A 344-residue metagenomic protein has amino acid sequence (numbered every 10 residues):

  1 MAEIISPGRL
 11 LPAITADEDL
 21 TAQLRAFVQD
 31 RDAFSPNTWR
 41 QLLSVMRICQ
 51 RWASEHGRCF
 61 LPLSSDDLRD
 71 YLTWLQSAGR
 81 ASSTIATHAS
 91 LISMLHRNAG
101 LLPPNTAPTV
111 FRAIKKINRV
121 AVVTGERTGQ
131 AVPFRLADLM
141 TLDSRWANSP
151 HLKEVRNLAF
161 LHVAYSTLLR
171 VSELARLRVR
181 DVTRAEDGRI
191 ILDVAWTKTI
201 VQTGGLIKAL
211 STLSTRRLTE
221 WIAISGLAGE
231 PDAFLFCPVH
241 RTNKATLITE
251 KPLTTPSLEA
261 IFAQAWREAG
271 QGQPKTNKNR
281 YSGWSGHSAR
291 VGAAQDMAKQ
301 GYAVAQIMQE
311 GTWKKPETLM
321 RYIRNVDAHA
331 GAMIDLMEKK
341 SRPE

Functional and structural regions predicted by a protein language model:
M1-R9, L336-E344: C-terminal secondary-structure termini that scaffold catalytic or DNA-interacting sites
Q23-R40, M46-T128, A147-S149: N-terminal core-binding DNA-recognition domain of tyrosine recombinases/integrases
P104-S144, W196, I200, R241-I248: Flexible interdomain linker/hinge and immediately adjacent N-terminus of the catalytic tyrosine-recombinase domain
L139-V171: Basic, Lys/Arg- and aromatic-enriched nucleic-acid-binding interface segment
A164-G188, A303-Q309: Short, charged phosphate-coordinating catalytic segments
A185-A269: Basic, alpha-helical nucleic-acid-contacting "clamp/cap" segments
P231, E259-Q309, P316, A328: Short, basic (Lys/Arg/His-rich) helix/loop patches that form interaction surfaces in the mid-to-C-terminal regions
G311-L336: Catalytic-site neighborhood detector that most strongly recognizes the C-terminal catalytic loop/helix of tyrosine
